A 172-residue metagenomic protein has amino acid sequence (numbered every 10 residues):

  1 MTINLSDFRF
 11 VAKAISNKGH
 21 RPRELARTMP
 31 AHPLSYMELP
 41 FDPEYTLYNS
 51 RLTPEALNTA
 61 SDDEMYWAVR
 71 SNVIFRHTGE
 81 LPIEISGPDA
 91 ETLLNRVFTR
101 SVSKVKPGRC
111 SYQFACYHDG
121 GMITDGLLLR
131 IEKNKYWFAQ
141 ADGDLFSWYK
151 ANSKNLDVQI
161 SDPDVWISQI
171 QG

Functional and structural regions predicted by a protein language model:
T2-C116, G121: Acidic, proline/glycine-enriched N-terminal capping motif
G79-L81, S111, T124, N134-Y136 (+1 more regions): Structural beta-strand/beta-sheet cores of well-ordered domains, especially the beta-sheet scaffolds that support
D119-T124, I131: Long, hydrophobic/aromatic-enriched structural stretches that serve as scaffold segments
L127-G172: Acidic, low-complexity central loop/insert segments
